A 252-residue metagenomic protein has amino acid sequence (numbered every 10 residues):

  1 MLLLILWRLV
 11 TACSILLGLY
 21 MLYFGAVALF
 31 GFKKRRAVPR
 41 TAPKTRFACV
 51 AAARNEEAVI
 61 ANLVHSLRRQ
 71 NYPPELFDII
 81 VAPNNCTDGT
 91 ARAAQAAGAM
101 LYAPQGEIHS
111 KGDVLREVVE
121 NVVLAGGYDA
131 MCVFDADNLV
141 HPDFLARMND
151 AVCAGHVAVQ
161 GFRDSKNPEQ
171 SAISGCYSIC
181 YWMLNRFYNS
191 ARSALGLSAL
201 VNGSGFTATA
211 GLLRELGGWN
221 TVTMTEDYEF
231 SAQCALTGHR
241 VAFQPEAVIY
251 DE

Functional and structural regions predicted by a protein language model:
M1-P43, A96: N-terminal membrane-anchoring/stem segments of glycan-assembly enzymes
T45-A48, D78, E229: Cell-envelope/extracellular polymer assembly enzymes that use nucleotide-activated donors
A61, T87-Q95, D143: Acidic helix N-cap motif at the loop->helix transition within catalytic regions of sugar-transfer enzymes
H65-L76: Short, acidic, metal-binding catalytic loop of nucleotide-sugar glycosyltransferases
P83-A91, G106-I108, L139: A conserved acidic beta->alpha catalytic loop
A103, S110-V114, V118-G126, P142-T223: Long helical/loop segments within the catalytic core of UDP-sugar-dependent glycosyltransferases, especially the large
A125-L139: Short beta-strand-to-loop acidic/aromatic patch adjacent to the donor-nucleotide binding site
V222, S231-I249: Catalytic donor-sugar/metal-binding loop of nucleotide-sugar-dependent glycosyltransferases
